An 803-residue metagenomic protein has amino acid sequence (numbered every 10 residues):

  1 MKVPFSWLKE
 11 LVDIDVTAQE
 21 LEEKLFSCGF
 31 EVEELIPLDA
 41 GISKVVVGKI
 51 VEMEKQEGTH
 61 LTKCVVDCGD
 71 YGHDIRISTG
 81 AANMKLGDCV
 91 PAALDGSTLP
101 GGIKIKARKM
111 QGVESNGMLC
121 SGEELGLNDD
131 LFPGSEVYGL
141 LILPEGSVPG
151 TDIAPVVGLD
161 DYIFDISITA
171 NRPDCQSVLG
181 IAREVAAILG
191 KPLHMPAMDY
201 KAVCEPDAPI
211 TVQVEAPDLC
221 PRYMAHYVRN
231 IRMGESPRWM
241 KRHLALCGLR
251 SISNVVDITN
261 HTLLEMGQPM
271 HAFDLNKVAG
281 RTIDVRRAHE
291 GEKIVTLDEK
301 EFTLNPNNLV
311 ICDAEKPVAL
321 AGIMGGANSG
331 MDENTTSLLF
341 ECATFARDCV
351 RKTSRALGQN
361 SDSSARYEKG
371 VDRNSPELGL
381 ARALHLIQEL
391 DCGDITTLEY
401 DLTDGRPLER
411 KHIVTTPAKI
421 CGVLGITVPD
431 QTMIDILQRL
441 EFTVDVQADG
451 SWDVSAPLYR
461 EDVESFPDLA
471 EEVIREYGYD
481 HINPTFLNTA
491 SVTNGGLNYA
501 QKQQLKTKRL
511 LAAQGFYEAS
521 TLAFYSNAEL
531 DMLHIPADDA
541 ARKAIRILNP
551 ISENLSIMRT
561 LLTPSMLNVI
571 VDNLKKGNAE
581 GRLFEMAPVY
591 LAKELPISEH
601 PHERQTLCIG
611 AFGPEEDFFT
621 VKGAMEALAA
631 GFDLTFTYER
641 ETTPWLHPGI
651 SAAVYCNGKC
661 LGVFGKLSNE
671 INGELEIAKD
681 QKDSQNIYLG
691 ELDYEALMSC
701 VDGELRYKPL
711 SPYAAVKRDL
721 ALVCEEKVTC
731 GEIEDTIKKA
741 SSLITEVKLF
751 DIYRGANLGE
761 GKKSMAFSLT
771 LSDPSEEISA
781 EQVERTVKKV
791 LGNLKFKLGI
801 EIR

Functional and structural regions predicted by a protein language model:
M1-A202, P206, L339, G358 (+5 more regions): Phosphate-backbone binding interfaces of nucleic-acid-interacting proteins
K2, E20, S27, R439-F442 (+5 more regions): A carboxyl-terminal module marker
F5, E23, M53-K55, L189 (+2 more regions): Glycine/proline-enriched, intrinsically flexible loops and inter-domain linkers
E33, V47-S78, L246, T259-N328: Conserved mixed alpha/beta core segments that line enzyme active sites in large multi-domain catalysts
D39-S43, Y200-A202, S491-V492, G496 (+3 more regions): Beta-rich nucleic-acid/ligand-interaction surfaces
E114-D130, S135-L140, A154, Y162 (+4 more regions): Mobile "lid/hinge" segments at catalytic clefts and subdomain interfaces of large enzymes
G180, I413-A579, R718, T770-S775 (+1 more regions): Extended, well-folded interaction surfaces typified by the phenylalanyl-tRNA synthetase beta subunit core
V185, L189-V214, D391-I420: Terminal amphipathic helices with adjacent charged low-complexity linkers/tails
